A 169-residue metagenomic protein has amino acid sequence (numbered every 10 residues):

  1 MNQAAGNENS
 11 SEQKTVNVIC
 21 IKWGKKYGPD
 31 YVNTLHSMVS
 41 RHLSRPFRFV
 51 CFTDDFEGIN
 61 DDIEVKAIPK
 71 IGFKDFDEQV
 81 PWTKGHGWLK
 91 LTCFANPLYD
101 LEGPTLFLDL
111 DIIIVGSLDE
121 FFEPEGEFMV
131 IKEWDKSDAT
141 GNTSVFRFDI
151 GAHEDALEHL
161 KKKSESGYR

Functional and structural regions predicted by a protein language model:
M1-R169: Glycosyltransferase catalytic domains, chiefly GT-A lineage
